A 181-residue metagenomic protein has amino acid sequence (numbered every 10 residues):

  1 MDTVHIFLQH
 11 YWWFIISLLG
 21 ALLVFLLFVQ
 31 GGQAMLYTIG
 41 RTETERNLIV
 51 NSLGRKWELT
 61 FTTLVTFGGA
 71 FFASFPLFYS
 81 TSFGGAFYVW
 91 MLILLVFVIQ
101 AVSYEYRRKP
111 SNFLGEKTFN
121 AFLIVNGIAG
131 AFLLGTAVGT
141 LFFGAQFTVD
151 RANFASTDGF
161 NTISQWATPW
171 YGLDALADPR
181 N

Functional and structural regions predicted by a protein language model:
M1-L59, V65-F67: N-terminal signal-anchor module of multipass membrane proteins
T3-F7, W13-L26, T63-L64, V89 (+3 more regions): ...captures the hydrophobic TM-helix bundle architecture rather than a specific catalytic motif, and can also fire on
L26-T38, L94-R107: Membrane-water interface of transmembrane alpha-helices
T38-N47, F78, R108-L114: Juxtamembrane helix-boundary/capping and inter-helix hinge elements in multi-pass membrane proteins
T66-F72, V98-V102: Hydrophobic transmembrane alpha-helices of secondary-active transporters and Na+-translocating membrane complexes
G69-G84: Transmembrane helix-loop junctions in multi-pass membrane proteins
S82-W90, I99-R180: Membrane-interface helix-loop-helix junctions at boundaries between adjacent transmembrane segments
